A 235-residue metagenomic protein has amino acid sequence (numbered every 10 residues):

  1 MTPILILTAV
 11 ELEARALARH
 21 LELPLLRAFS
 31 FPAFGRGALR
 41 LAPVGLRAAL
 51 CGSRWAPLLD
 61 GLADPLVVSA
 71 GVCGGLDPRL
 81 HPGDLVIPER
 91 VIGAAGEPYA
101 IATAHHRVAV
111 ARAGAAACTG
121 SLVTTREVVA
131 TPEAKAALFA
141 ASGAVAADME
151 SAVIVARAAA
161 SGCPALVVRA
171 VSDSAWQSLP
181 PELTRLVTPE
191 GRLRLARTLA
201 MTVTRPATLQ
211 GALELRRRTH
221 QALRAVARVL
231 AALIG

Functional and structural regions predicted by a protein language model:
M1-A109, G114, L122, V145 (+2 more regions): Metabolite-binding pocket within alpha/beta catalytic cores that recognizes anionic/polar moieties
I4-E11, A49-G52, A100, P132 (+5 more regions): Electropositive phosphate-/nucleotide-binding environments in soluble metabolic enzymes
A16, H105, A109, A134-A137 (+2 more regions): Exposed alpha-helical structural elements
R19, P57, V108, A136-A140 (+3 more regions): Charged/polar, solvent-exposed surface patches and flexible loops
V44-G52, L76, H106-A116, V128-V129 (+3 more regions): Noncatalytic linker/hinge segments flanking ATPase motor cores
G74, P78, G83, E89 (+8 more regions): Flexible, active-site-adjacent loop/turn segments at secondary-structure boundaries
T103-A165, R169-P180, T184: Active-site rim beta-loop-alpha module in soluble metabolic enzymes
V171-G235: Regulatory input/activation interfaces that engage signals or partners
